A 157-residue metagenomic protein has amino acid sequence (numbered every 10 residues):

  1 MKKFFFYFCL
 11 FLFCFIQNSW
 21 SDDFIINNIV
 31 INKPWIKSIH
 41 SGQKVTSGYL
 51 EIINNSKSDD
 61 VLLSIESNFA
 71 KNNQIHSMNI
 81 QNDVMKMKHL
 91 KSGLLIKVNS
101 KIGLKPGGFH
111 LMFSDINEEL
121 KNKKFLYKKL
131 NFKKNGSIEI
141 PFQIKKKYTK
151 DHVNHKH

Functional and structural regions predicted by a protein language model:
M1-F4: Positively charged n-region of N-terminal signal peptides that target proteins for export
Y7-F15: Bacterial N-terminal signal peptides
Q17-S21: Sec/Tat signal peptide C-region and signal peptidase I cleavage site
D22-H157: Compact, glycine-rich, soluble single-domain proteins
